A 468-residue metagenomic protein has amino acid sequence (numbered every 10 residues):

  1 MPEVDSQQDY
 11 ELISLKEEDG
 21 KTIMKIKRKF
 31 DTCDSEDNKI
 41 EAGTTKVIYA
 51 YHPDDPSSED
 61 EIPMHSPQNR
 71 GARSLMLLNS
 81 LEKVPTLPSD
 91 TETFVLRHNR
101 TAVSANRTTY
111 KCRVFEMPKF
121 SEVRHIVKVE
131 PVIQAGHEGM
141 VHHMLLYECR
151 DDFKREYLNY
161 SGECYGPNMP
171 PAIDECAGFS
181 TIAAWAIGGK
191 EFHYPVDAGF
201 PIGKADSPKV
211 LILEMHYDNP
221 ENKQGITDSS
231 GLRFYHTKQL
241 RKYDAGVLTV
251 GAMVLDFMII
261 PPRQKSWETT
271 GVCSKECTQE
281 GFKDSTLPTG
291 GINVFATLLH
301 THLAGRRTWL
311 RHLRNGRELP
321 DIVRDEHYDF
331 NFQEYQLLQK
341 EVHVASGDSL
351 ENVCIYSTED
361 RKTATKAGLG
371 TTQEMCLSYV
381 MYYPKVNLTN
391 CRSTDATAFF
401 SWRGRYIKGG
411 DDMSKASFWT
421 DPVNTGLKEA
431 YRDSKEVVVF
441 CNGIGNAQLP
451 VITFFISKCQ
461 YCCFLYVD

Functional and structural regions predicted by a protein language model:
M1-S89, S161-H193, E351, A430-S434 (+1 more regions): Extracellular-facing/secreted segment signature in eukaryotic proteins
L12-D19, E36-I40, I182-P208, K223-Q224 (+2 more regions): Exposed beta-sheet edge/beta-hairpin loop segments within beta-rich domains
I23, I126-V127, G199-D218, V342-E359: Noncatalytic modules at the cell exterior or secretory-pathway interfaces, chiefly beta-strand-rich lectin/adhesion
T32-D34, P56, D218-N222, I355-A364: Short acidic/polar inter-strand loop motif in beta-rich domains
S80-H142, E221-A304, K366-I452, K458: Solvent-exposed, flexible loop/coil segments flanking beta-strands in beta-rich domains
V103-I202, L211, M215, D228: Early transmembrane hairpin module of multi-pass membrane proteins
H142-D151, R306-E318: Short, surface-exposed beta-strand/strand-loop-strand elements in extracellular ectodomains
G162-C164, T308-V344: Beta-strand-dominated scaffold domains
